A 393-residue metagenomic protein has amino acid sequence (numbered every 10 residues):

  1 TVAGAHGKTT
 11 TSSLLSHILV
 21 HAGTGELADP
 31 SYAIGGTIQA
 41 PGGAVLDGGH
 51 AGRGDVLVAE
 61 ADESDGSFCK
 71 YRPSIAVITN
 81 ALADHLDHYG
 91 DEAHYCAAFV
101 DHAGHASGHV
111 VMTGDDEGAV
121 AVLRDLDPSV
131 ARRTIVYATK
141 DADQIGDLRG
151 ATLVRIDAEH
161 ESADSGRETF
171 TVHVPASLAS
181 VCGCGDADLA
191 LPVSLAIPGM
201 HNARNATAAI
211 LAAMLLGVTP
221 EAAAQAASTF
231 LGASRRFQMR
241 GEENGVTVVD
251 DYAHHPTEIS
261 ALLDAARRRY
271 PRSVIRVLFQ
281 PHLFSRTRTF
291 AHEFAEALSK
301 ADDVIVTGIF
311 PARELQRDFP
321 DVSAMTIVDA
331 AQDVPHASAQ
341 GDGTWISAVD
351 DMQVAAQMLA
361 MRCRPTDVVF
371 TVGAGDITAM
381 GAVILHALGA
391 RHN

Functional and structural regions predicted by a protein language model:
T1-R133, T207, M214: Phosphate-binding loop of NTP-binding sites
A5, G35, T113-G114, T139 (+3 more regions): Cofactor-binding loop segments of dinucleotide-utilizing enzymes, especially the Rossmann-like FAD- and NAD(P)+-binding
E26, V100, P128-R133, A179-C184 (+3 more regions): ATP-dependent carboxylate-amine ligase
A33-G36, P128-D164, L195-M200, A224-S228 (+1 more regions): Beta-strand->loop->alpha-helix junctions that form or flank phosphate-binding loops in nucleotide-handling enzymes
T37, S64, A83, E117 (+4 more regions): Residue-level marker for beta-strand->alpha-helix junctions and adjacent short loops that shape enzyme
A40-G42, D116-V122, A142-G146, S285-R286 (+1 more regions): Short, charged/polar "capping" segments at the starts of alpha-helices and the immediately preceding loops
G54, P73, G166-F170, R235 (+1 more regions): Change "...and in nucleic-acid phosphodiester-cleaving endonucleases..." to "...and in nucleic-acid processing enzymes
S162-L189: Acidic-glycine-rich active-site phosphate/pyrophosphate-binding loop
